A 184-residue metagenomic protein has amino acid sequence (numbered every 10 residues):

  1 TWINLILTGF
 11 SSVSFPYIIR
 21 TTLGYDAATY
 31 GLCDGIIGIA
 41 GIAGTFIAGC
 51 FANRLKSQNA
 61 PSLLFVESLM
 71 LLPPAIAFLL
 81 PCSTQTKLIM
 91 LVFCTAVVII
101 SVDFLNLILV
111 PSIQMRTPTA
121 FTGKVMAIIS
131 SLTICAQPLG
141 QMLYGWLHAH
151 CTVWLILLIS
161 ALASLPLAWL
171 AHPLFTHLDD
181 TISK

Functional and structural regions predicted by a protein language model:
T1-F10, A96, I100: Pair of pore-lining "gating" transmembrane helices in MFS-fold secondary transporters
S11, F15: Hydrophobic (often cysteine-bearing) scaffold residues that line and stabilize catalytic clefts of nucleotide/cofactor
P16, R20-K184: C-terminal transmembrane bundle of multi-pass solute transporters/carriers
